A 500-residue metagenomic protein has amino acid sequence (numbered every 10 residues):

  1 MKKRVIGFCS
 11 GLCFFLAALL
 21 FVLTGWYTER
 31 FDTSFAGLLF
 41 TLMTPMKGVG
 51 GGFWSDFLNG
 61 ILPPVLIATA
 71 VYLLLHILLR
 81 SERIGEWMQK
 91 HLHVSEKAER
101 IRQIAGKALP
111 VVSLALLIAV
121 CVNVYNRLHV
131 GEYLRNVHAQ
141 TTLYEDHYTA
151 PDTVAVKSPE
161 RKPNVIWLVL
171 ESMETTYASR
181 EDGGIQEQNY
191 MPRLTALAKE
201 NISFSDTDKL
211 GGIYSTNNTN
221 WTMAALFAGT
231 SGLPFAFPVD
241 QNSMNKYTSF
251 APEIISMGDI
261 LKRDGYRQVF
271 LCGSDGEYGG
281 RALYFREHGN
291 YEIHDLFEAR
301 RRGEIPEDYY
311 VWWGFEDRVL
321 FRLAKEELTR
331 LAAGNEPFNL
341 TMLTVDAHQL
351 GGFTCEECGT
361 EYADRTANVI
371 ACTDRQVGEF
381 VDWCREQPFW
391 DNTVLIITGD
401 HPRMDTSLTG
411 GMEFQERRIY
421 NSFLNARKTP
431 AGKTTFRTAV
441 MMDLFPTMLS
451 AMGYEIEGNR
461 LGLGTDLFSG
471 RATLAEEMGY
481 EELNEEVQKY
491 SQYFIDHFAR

Functional and structural regions predicted by a protein language model:
M1-R135: Transmembrane and membrane-interface helices of multi-pass, inner-membrane envelope-modifying transferases
F8-L12, D259, G276-A282, R427-R500: Membrane-interface soluble catalytic domains
V71, R80-S95, L109-P163, W167 (+5 more regions): Active-site-proximal alpha/beta segments of enzymes that process anionic O-linked groups
N164-L168, S172-M173, I397, H401 (+2 more regions): Catalytic glutamate of the conserved HExxH
A224-A236, G411-Y454: Substrate-binding rim/cap in mid-to-C-terminal beta-strand-loop elements of soluble/periplasmic
F227, L343-L350, I396-T406, L467-E476: Acidic helix/loop microenvironments that form the catalytic cleft of cell-wall polysaccharide enzymes
D259, R322, E326, N368-A371 (+3 more regions): Feature representing long, continuous alpha-helical segments
C372-E413, L449, E455: Metal-dependent active-site segment of extracytoplasmic phospho-/sulfohydrolases and closely related
